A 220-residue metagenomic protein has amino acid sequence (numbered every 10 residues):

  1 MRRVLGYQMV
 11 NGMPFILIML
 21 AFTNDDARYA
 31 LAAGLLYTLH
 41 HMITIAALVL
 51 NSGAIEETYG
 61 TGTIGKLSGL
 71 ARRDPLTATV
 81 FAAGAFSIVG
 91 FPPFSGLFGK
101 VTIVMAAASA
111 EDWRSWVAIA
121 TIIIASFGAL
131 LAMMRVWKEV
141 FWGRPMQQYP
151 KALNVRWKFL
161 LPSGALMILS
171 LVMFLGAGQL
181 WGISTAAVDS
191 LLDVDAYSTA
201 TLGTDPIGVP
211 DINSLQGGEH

Functional and structural regions predicted by a protein language model:
M1-D25: Internal transmembrane alpha-helices of multipass membrane proteins
G6-G12, I45-T121, K151-L169: Interfacial and helix-entry/exit segments of alpha-helical transmembrane bundles in multi-pass inner-membrane proteins
I18-L35, A107-V117: Helix-coil boundary and interhelical linker segments in multi-pass alpha-helical membrane proteins
L20-F22, F94, G176: Helix-loop junctions at the membrane-solvent interface of multi-pass transporters, primarily the C-terminal
T23-A27, G53-T61, P93, F141-Q147 (+2 more regions): Transmembrane helix-loop junctions in multipass membrane proteins, especially transporters and channels
R28-Y29, V101-A108, G182-A187: Membrane-interface helix termini and inter-helical loops of multi-pass transporters
A32-A47, S115-L130: Alpha-helical transmembrane segments
I64-A78, L130-H220: Cytoplasmic/organellar membrane-interface segments at the starts of transmembrane helices in multi-pass inner-membrane
